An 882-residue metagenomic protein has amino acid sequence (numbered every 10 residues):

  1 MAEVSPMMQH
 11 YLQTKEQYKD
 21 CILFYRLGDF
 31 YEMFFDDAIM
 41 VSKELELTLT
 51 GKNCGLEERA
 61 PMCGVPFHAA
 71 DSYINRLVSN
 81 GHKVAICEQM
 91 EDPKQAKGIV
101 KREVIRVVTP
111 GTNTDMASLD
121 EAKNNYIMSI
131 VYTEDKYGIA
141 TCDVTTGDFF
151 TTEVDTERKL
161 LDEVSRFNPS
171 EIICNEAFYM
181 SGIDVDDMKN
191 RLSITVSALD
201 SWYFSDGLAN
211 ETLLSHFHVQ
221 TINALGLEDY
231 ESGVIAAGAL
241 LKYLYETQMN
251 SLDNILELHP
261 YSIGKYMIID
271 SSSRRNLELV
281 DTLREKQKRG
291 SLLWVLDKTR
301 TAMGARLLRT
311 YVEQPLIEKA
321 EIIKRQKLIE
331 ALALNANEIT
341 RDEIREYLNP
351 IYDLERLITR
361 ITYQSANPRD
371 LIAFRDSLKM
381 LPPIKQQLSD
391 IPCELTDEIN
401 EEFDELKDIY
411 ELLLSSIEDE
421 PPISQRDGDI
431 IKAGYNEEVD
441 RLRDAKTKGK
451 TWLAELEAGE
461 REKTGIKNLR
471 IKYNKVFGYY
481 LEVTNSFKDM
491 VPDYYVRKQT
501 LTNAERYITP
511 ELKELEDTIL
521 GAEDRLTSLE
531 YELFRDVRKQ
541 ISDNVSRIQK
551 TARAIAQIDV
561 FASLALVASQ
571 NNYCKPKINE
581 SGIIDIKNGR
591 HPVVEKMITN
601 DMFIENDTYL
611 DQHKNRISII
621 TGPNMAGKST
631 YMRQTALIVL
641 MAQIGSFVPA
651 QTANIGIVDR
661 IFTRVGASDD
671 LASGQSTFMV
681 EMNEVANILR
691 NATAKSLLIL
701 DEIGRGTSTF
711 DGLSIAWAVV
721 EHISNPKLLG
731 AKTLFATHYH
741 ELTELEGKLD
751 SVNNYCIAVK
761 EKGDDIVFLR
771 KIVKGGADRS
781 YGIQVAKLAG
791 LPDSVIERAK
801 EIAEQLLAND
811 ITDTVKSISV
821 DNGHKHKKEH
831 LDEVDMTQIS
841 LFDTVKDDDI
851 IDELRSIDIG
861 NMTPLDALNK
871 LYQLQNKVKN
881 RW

Functional and structural regions predicted by a protein language model:
M1-A331, N337, D342, N349-T362 (+3 more regions): Charged catalytic and DNA/RNA-contacting regions of genome-maintenance and nucleic-acid-processing enzymes
F35-A38, Y230, R300-T301, Y311 (+5 more regions): ATPase nucleotide-binding head domains, primarily ABC-like/P-loop NTPase cores
C87, P110-L119, S251, P392-L395 (+6 more regions): Active-site phosphate-binding and catalytic loops of NTP-dependent enzymes
V164, P169-A177, I183-D184, A198 (+4 more regions): Conserved catalytic alpha/beta cores of large enzymes that bind or transform nucleotide phosphates and polynucleotides
F204-T212, V219, M267-I268, L283 (+6 more regions): Amphipathic heptad-repeat alpha-helical coiled-coil/stalk segments that mediate oligomerization, filament/stalk
I322, I329, I344-Y347, F374 (+12 more regions): Amphipathic alpha-helical coiled-coil segments
D353, Y363, N367, S377-M380 (+3 more regions): Charged, surface-exposed helical/loop "interaction arms" that form contiguous linear patches used for dimerization
S840, T844-W882: C-terminal tails and terminal domains of large nucleic-acid-associated and other macromolecular-machine proteins
